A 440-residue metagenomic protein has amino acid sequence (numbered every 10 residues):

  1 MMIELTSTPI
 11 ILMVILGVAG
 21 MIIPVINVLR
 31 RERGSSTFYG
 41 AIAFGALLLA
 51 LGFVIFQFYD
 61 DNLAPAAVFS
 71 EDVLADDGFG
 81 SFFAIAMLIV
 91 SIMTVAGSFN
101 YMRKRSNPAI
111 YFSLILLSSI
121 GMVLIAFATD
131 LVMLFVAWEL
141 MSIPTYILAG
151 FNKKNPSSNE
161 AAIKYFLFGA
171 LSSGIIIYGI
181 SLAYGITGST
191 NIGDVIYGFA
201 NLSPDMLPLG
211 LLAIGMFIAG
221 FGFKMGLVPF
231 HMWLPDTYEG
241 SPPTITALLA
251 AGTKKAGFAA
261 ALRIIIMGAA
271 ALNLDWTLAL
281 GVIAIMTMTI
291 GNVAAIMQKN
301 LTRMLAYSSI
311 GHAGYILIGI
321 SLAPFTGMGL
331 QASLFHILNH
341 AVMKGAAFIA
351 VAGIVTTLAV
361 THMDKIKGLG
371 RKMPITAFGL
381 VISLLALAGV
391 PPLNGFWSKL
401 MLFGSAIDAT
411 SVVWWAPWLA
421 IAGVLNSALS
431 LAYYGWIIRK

Functional and structural regions predicted by a protein language model:
M1-K440: Alpha-helical transmembrane segments of multi-pass membrane proteins predominantly involved in bioenergetics
